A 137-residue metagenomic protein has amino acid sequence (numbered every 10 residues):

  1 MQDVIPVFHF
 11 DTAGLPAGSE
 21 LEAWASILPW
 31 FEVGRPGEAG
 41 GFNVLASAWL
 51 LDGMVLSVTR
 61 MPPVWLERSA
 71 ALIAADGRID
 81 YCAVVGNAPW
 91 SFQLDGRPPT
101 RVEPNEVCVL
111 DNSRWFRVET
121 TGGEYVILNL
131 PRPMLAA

Functional and structural regions predicted by a protein language model:
M1-G41, F92-A137: Alpha-helical bundle regulatory/interaction domains
D3, W49-M54, D76, T121: A generic structural signal for short, non-catalytic loop/turn and secondary-structure boundary residues
W24, N43-L66: A short glycine-rich, His/Asp/Glu-containing loop-to-beta-strand
A48, I73-D76, D80-V85, T100 (+2 more regions): His/acidic/aromatic-lined binding-pocket segments of jelly-roll/cupin-type domains and related regulatory beta-sandwich
D52-T59, Y81, C108, I127-P133: Short alpha-helical interface elements
M54, R60-E67, A71-Q93: Glycine- and acidic-residue-biased ligand/ion/polar-headgroup-sensing regions
